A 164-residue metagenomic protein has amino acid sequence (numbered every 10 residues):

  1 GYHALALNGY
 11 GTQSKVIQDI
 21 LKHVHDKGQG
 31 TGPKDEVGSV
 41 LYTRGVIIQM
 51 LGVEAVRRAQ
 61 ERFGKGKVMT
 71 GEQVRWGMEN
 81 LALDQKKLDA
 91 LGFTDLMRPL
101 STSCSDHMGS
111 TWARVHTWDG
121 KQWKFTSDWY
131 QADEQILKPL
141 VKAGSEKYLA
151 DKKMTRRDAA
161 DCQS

Functional and structural regions predicted by a protein language model:
G1-Q49, W129-D133, A143-G144: Extracellular/periplasmic periplasmic-binding protein-like sensory domains
G11, K15, Y42, E61-K67 (+3 more regions): Non-transmembrane, interaction-prone segments in cytosolic or luminal domains
G11-Q18, V46-I47, S101-W112, Y148-S164: Short flexible/disordered coil segments
K15, G28, G64-K65, G92 (+1 more regions): Short, flexible coil/linker elements and helix-boundary hinge sites characteristic of intrinsically disordered
G30-Y42, Q49, V53-S127: Segments of small-molecule ligand-sensing domains
Q73, M78-D89, T117-S164: Conserved C-terminal helix/tail region of periplasmic/extracytoplasmic solute-binding proteins
